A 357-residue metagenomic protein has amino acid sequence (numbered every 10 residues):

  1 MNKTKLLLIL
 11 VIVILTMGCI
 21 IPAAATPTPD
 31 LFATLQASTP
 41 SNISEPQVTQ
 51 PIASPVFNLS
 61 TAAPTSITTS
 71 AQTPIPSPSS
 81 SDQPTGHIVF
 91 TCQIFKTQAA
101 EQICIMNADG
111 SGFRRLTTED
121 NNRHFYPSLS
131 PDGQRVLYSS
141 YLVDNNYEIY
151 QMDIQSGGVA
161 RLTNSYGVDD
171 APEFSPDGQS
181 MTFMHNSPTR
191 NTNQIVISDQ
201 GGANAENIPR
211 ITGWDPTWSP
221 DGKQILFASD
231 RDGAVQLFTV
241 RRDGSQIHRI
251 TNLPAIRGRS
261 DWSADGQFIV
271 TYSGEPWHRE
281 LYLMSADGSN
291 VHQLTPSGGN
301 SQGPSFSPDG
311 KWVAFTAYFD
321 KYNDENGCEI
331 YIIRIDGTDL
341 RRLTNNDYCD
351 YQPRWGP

Functional and structural regions predicted by a protein language model:
M1-N2: N-terminal secretory signal peptides that target proteins for export/translocation
K5-A23: Sec-dependent N-terminal signal peptides of Gram-positive bacterial secreted proteins and lipoproteins
G18-P357: Sequence signature of WD/YWTD-type beta-propeller architectures
